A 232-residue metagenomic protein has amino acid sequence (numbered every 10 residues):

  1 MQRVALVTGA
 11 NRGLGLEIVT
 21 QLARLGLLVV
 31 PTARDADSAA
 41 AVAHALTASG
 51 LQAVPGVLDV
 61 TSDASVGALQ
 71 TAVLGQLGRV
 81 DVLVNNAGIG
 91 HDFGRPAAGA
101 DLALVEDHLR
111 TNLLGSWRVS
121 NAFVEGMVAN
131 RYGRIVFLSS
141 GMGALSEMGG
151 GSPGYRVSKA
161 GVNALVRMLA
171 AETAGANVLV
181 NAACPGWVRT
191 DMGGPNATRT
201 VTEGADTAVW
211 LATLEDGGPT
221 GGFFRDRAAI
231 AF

Functional and structural regions predicted by a protein language model:
Q2-V30: Canonical Rossmann dinucleotide-binding motif of NAD(H)/NADP(H)-dependent dehydrogenases/reductases, specifically
L25-A41: Conserved glycine-rich Rossmann-like NAD(P)H-binding loop of the short-chain dehydrogenase/reductase
A36-D37, V57-A68, L102: The beta1-alpha1 cofactor-binding region of Rossmann-like NAD(H)/NADP(H)-dependent oxidoreductases
L51-Q52, A72-N85, H91-F93: A glycine-rich helix->loop->beta "capping" turn within Rossmann-like NAD(P)(H)-dependent oxidoreductase domains
V84, V119-F123, L165-V166, L211: Hydrophobic positions on the long internal alpha-helix of Rossmann-like NAD(P)-dependent oxidoreductase domains
I89-G90, P96-L109, W117, V128 (+1 more regions): Catalytic loop of short-chain dehydrogenase/reductase
G175-V178, A182-P185, G194-F232: C-terminal helical subdomain
